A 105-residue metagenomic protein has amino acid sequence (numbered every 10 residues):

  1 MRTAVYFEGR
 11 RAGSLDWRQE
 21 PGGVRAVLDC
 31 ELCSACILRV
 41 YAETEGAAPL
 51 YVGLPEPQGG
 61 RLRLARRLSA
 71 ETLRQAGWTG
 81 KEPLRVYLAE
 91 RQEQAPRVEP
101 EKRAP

Functional and structural regions predicted by a protein language model:
M1-P105: N-terminal targeting/export leaders
